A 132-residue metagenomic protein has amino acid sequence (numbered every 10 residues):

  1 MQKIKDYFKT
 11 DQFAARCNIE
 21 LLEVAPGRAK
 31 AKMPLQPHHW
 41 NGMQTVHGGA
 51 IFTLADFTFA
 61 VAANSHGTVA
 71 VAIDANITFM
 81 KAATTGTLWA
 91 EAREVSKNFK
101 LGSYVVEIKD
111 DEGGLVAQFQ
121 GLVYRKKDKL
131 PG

Functional and structural regions predicted by a protein language model:
M1-G132: Terminal targeting signals and extreme-terminal segments of soluble enzymes
